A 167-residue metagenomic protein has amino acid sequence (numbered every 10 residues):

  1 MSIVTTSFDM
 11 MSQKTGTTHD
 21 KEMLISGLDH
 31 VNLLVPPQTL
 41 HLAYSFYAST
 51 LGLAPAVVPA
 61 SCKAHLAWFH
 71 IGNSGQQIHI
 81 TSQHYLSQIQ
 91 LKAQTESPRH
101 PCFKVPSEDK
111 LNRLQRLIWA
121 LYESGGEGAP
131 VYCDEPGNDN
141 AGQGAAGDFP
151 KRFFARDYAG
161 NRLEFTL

Functional and structural regions predicted by a protein language model:
S2-Y44, P101: N-terminal beta-strand motif that seeds the catalytic metal site of vicinal oxygen chelate
Q13-T15, A64, Y85-Q90, N138-Q143: A short, acidic/glycine-rich surface segment
E22-I25, L33-I78, S82-Q83: Core segments of cupin and vicinal oxygen chelate
S26-G27, Q94-P98, A146-G147: Short glycine-enriched loop/turn motifs at secondary-structure junctions
V35-H41, P101-A159: Vicinal oxygen chelate
I80-Q83, S87-V105: Helix-adjacent hinge/juxtasegments
